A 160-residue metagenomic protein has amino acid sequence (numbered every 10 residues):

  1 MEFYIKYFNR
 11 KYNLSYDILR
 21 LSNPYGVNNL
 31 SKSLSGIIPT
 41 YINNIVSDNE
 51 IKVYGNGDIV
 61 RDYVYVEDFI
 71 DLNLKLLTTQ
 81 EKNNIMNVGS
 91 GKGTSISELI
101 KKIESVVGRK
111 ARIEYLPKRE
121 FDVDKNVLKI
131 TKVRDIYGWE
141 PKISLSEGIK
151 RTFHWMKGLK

Functional and structural regions predicted by a protein language model:
M1-D17, S22, I45-S47: Active-site Tyr-X1-5-Lys
E2-K6, R10, P39-I42, D71 (+1 more regions): Conserved active-site helix of classical SDR/Rossmann-fold NAD(P)-dependent CH-OH oxidoreductases
G26-T40, N49-E50, Y54-D58, V66-E67 (+3 more regions): Glycine/proline-rich active-site loop of Rossmann-fold NAD(P)-dependent oxidoreductases
F69, N73, V88, L99 (+2 more regions): Non-catalytic, hydrophobic alpha-helical segments
S95-V107, G148-T152: PAPS/PAP-binding and catalytic site of the sulfotransferase fold
I96, P117-K132, I143: Active-site loop of classical SDR/Rossmann-like NAD(P)-dependent oxidoreductases, centered on the catalytic Tyr-X3-Lys
L145-K160: Amphipathic terminal alpha-helices
